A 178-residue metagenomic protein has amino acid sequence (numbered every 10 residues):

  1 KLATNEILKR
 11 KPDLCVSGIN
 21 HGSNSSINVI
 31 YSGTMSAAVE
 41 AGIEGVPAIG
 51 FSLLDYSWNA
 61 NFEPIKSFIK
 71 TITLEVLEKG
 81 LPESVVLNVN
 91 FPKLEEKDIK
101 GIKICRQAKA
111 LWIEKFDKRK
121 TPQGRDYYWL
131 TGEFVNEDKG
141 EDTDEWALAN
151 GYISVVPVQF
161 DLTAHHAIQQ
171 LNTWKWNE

Functional and structural regions predicted by a protein language model:
A3-K9, S36-P47: Alpha-helix C-terminal capping segments
P12-D13: Conserved acidic residues
S23-S32: Glycine/threonine-rich flexible loop motifs
I49-E75: Short, glycine-/small-residue-rich phosphate/pyrophosphate-handling segment
T71-V86: A glycine-rich helix N-cap at a beta->alpha junction
E78, P82, P92-E178: C-terminal accessory domains and tails appended to enzymatic cores
V89: Glycine/threonine-rich phosphate-binding loop and adjacent beta-strand/alpha-helix elements that clamp
